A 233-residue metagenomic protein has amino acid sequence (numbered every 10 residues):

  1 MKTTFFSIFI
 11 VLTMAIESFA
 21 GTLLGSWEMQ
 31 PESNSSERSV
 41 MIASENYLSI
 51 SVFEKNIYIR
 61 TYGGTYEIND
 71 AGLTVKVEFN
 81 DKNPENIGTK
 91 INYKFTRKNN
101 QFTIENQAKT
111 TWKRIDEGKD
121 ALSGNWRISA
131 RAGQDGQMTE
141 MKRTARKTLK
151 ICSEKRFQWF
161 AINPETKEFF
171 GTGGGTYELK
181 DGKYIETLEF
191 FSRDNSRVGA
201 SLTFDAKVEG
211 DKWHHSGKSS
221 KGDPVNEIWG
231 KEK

Functional and structural regions predicted by a protein language model:
M1-S7: Positively charged n-region of N-terminal signal peptides that target proteins for export
S7-E17: Bacterial N-terminal signal peptides
S18-T172, K183-K233: Lipid interaction determinants
G174-K180: Beta-propeller blade signature
